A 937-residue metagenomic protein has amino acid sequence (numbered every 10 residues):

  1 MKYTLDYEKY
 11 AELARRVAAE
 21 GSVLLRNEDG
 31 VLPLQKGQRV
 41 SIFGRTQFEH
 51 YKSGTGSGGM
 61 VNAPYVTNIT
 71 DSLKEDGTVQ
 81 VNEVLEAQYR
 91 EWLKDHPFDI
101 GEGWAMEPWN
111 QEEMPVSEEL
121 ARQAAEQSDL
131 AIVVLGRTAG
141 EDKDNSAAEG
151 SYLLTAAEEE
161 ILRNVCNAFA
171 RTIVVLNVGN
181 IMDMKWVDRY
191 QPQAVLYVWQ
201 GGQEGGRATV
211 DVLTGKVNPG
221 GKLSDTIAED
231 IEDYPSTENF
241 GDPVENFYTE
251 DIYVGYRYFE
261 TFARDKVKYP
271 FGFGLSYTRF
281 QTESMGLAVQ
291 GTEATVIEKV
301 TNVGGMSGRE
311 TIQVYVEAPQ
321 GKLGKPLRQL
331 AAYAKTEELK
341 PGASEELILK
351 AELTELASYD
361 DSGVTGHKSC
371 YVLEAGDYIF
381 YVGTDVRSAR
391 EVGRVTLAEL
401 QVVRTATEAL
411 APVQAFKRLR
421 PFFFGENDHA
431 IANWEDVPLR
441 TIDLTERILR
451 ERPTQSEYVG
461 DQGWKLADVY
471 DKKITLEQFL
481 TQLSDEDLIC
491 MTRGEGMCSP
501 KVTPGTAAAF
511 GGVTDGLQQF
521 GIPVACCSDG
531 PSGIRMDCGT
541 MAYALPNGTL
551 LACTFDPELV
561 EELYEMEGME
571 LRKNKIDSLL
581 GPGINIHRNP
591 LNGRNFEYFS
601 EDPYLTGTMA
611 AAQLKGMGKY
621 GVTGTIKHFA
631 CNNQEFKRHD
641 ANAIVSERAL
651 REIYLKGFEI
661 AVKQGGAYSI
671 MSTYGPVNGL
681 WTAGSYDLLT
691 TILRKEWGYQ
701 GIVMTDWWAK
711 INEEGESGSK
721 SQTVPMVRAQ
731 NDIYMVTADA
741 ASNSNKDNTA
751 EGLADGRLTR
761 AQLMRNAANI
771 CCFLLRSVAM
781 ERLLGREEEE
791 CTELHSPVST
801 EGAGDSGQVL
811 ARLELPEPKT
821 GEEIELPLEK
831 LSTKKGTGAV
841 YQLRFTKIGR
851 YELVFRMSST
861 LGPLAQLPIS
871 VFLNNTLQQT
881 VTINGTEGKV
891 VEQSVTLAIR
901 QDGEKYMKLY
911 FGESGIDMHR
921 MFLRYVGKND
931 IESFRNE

Functional and structural regions predicted by a protein language model:
M1-S388, A406-G838, Q842-E852, P868-E913 (+1 more regions): Glycoside hydrolase catalytic-domain context in secreted enzymes
N302, S859-L861: Extracellular acidic, Ser/Thr/Pro-rich low-complexity tracts
S388-E408: Short beta-strand elements
R856: N-terminal beta1-alpha1-beta2 submodule of the flavodoxin-like/Rossmannoid cofactor-binding fold
